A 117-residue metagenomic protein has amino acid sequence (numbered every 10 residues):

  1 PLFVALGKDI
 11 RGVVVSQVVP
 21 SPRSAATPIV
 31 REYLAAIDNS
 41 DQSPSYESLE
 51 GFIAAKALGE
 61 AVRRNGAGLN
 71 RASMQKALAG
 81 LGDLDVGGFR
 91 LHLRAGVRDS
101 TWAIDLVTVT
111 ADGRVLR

Functional and structural regions predicted by a protein language model:
P1-R117: Extracytosolic ligand-binding ectodomains
